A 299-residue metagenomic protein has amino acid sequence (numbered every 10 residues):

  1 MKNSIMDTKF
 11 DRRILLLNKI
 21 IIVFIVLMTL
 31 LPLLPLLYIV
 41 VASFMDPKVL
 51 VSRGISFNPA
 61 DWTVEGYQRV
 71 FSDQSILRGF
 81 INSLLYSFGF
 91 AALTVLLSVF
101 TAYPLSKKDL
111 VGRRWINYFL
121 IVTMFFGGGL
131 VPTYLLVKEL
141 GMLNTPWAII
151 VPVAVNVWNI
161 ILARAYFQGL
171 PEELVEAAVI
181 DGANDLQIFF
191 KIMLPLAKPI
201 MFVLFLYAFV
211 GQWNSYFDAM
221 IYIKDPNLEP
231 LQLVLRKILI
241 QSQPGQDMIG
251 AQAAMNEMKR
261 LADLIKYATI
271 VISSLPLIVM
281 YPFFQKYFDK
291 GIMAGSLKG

Functional and structural regions predicted by a protein language model:
K2-G299: A hydrophobic, multi-pass inner-membrane permease signature
